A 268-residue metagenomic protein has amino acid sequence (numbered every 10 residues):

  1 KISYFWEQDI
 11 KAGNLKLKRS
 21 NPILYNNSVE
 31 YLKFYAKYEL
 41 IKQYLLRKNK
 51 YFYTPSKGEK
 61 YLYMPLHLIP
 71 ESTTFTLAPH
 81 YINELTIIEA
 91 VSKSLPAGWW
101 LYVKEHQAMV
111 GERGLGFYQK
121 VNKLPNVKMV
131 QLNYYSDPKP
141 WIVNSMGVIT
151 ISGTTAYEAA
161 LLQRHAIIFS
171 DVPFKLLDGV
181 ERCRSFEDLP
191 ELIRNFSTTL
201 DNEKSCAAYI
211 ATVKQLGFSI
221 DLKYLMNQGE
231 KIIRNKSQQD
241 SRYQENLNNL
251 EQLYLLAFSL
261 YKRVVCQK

Functional and structural regions predicted by a protein language model:
K1-L17, L46-F52, G58, F186-K268: C-terminal amphipathic helix plus adjacent low-complexity, charged tail appended to glycosyltransferase catalytic
F5-G116: Conserved catalytic-core segment of nucleotide-activated headgroup transferases in glycan assembly
Y44-R47, M129-L132, V148: Short gly/ser/thr-rich secondary-structure transition/capping motifs
I69-P70, A108, T155, P173 (+1 more regions): Short, glycine-/Ser/Thr-/acidic-enriched flexible segments
G116-L132: Nucleotide-activated donor-binding/catalytic signature segment of Leloir-type glycosyltransferases, i.e., the conserved
K128-N133, V180-D188, L192: Short acidic-hydrophobic, aromatic-tinged amphipathic segments that line or gate anion-handling sites
N133-E181: A donor-sugar binding/catalytic signature common to diverse glycosyltransferases and related nucleotide-sugar
